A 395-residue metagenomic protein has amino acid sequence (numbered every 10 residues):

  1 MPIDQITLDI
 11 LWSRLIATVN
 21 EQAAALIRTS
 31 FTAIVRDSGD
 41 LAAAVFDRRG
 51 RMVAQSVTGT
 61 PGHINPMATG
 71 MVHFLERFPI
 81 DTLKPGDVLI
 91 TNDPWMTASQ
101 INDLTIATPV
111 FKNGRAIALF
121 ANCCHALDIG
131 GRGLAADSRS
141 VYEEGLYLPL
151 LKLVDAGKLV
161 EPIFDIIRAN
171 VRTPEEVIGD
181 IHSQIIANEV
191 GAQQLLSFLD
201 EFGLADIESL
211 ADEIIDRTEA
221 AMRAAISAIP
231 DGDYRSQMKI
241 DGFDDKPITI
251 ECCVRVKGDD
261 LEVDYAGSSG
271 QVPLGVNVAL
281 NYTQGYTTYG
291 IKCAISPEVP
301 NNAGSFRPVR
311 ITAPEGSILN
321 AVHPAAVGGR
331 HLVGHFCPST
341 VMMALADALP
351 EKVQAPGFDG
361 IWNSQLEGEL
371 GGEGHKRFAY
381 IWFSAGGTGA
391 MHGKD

Functional and structural regions predicted by a protein language model:
M1-P85, I90-D395: Glycine/proline-enriched, intrinsically flexible loops and inter-domain linkers
